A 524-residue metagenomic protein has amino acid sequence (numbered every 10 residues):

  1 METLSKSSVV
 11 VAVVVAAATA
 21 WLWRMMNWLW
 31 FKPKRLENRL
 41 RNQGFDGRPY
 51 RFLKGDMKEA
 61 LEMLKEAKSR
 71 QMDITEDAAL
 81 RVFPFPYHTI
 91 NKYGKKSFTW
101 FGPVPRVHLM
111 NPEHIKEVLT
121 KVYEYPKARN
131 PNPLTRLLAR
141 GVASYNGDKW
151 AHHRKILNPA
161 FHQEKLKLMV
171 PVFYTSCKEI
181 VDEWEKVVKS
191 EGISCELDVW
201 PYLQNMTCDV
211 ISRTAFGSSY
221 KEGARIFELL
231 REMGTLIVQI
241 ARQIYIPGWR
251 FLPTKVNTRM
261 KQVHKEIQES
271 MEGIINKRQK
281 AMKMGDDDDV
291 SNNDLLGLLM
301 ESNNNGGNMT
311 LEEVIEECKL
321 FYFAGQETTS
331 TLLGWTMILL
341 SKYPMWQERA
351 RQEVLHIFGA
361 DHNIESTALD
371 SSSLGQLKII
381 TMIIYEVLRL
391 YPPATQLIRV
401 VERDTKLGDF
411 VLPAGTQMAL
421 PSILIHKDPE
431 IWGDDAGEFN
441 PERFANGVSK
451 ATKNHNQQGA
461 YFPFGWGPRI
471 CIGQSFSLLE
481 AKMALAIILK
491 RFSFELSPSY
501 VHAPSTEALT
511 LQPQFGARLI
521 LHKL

Functional and structural regions predicted by a protein language model:
E2-L138, Y145-D148, H152, Y174-E183 (+4 more regions): N-terminal membrane-proximal hinge/A-helix region immediately C-terminal to the signal-anchor transmembrane segment
E2-T19, T99-V107, E164-T175, K186-R213 (+7 more regions): Cytochrome P450
K58-A60, K65-A78, P84-F85, N91-K92 (+10 more regions): Conserved cytochrome P450 catalytic core segment spanning the I/J/K helices
N91-K96, G306-T310, T367-E386, L397-L420 (+2 more regions): Cytochrome P450 C-terminal beta-domain/meander region
T207, I211, A215-F216, V263-I274 (+6 more regions): Central I-helix of cytochrome P450 enzymes
A324, Q396, N446-A481, S505-E507: Cytochrome P450 heme-thiolate "Cys pocket" and heme-binding signature region
P344-W346, M418, Q474-Q512: Cytochrome P450 heme-binding "Cys pocket" and the immediately downstream C-terminal segment
L420-A451: Conserved cytochrome P450 K-helix/beta-meander segment immediately N-terminal to the heme-binding cysteine loop
